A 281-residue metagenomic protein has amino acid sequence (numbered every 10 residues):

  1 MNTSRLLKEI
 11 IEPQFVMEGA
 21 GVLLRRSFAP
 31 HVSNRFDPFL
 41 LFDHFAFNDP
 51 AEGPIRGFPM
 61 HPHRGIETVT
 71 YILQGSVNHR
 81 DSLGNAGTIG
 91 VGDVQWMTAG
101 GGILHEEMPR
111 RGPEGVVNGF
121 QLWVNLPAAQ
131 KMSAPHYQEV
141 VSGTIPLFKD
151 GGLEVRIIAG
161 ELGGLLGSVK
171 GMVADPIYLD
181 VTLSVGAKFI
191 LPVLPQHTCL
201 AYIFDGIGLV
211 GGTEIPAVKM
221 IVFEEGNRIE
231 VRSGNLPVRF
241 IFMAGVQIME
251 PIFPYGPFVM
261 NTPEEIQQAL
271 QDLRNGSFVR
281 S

Functional and structural regions predicted by a protein language model:
M1-S281: Jelly-roll (double-stranded beta-helix
